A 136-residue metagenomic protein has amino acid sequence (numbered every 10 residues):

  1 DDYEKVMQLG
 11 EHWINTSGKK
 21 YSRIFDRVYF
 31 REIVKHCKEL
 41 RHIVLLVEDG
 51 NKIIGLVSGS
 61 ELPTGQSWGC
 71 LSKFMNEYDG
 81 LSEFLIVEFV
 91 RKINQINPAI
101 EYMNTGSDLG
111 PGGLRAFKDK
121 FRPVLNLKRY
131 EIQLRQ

Functional and structural regions predicted by a protein language model:
D1-Y78, I93: A conserved beta-strand-loop-helix scaffold within acyl/acetyltransferase catalytic domains
K35, V87-R91, D119: Surface-exposed alpha-helical segments enriched in charged/polar residues
S82: Short, conserved phosphate/pyrophosphate- and ester-handling motifs at nucleotide-, phospho-/glycolipid
L85-E101: Conserved acyl-CoA
P98-Q136: Active-site/acyl-donor-binding loops of N-acyltransferases
